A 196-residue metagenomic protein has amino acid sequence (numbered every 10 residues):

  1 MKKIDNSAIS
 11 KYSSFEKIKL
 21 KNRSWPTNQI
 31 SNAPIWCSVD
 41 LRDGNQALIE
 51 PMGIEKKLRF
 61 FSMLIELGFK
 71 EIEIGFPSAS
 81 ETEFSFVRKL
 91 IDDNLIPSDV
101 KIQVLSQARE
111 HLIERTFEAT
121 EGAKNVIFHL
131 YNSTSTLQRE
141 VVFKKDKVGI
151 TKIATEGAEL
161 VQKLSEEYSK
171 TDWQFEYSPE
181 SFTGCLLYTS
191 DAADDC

Functional and structural regions predicted by a protein language model:
P26-I49, H129-F143, D172-E176: N-terminal small/glycine-rich loop or linker at the start of catalytic domains across soluble metabolic enzymes
W36-V39, I72-I74, S98-S106, V126-L130 (+1 more regions): Hydrophobic faces of well-ordered beta-strands that scaffold small-molecule active sites in alpha/beta enzyme cores
D40-K56, L105-A108, V142-D146, S181-L187: Active-site mouth loops of central-metabolism enzymes
R59-I72: Catalytic domains of carbohydrate-active enzymes, especially glycoside hydrolases
K70-I91, S135-V141, E180: Glycine-rich, proline-tolerant flexible connector loops at the mouths of alpha/beta enzymes
F84-Q103, E159: Alpha-helix-loop-beta-strand connector modules within alpha/beta enzyme cores
D99-S165: Active-site beta->alpha loop and helix N-cap motifs at the rims of alpha/beta catalytic domains
Y188-C196: Single conserved hydrophobic/aromatic residue that forms the stacking wall/gate of nucleotide- or nucleobase-binding
